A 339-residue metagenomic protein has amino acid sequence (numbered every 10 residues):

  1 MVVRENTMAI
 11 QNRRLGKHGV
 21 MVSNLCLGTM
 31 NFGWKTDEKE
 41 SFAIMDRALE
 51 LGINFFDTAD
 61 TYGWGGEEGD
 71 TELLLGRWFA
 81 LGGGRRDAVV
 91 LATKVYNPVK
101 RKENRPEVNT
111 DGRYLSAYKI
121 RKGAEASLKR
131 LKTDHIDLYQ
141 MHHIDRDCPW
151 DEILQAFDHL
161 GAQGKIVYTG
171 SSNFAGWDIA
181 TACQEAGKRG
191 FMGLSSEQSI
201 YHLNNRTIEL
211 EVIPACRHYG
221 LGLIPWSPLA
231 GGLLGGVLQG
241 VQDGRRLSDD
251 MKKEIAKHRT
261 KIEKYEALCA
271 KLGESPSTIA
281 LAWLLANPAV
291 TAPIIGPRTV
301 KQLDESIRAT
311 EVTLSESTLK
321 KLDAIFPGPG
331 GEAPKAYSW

Functional and structural regions predicted by a protein language model:
V2-V90, A162: N-terminal binding-site loop/beta-alpha segment at the start of enzyme catalytic domains that lines or forms
G16-F32, A92-D111, H135, Q140: N-terminal small/glycine-rich loop or linker at the start of catalytic domains across soluble metabolic enzymes
T29-K39, R105-Y118, D147-C148: Active-site mouth loops of central-metabolism enzymes
T36-A48, L115-R130, I179-C183: Short, acidic/polar
F79-R86, L128-K132, G161, C183-R189: Acidic (Asp/Glu)-rich catalytic clusters
L128-C148: Active-site groove signature of glycoside hydrolases
I144-A324, P329, W339: Beta/alpha (TIM)-barrel catalytic core signal, keyed to glycine-rich beta->alpha loops juxtaposed to Asp/Glu that bind
